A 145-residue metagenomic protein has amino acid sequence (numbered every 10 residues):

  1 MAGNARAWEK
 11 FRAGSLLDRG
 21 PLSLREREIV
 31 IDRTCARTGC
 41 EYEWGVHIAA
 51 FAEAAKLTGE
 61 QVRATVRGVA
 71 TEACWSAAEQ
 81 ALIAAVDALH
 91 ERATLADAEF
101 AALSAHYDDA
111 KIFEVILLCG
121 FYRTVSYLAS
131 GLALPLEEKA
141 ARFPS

Functional and structural regions predicted by a protein language model:
M1-S145: Hydrophobic alpha-helical segments
